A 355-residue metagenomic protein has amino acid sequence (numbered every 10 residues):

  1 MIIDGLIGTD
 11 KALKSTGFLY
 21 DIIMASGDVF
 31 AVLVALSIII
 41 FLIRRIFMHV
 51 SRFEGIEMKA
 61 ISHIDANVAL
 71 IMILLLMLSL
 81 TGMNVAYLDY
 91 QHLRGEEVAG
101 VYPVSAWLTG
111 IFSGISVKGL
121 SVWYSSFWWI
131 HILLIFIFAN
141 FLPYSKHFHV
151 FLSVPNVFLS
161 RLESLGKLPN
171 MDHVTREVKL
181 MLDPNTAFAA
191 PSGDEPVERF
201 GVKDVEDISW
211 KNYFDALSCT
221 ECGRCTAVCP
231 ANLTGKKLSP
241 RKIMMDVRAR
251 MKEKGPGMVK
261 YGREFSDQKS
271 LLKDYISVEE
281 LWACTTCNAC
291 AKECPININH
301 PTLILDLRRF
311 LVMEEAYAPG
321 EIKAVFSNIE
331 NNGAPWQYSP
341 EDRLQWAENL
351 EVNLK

Functional and structural regions predicted by a protein language model:
M1-A187, M245: Membrane-embedded alpha-helical bundles of multi-pass integral membrane proteins
M1-I40, F47, D207-K211, A216 (+1 more regions): Iron-sulfur-cluster electron-transfer modules
Q91-H92, D246, R308-M313: Short secondary-structure boundary/capping segments
I132-I135, C222-T226, C284-N288, I304: Short acidic (Asp/Glu) and glycine-rich catalytic loops that position anionic groups and cofactors
N140, Y144-L281, M313-E314, A324-R343: Ferredoxin-type iron-sulfur electron-transfer modules and their immediate structural context
